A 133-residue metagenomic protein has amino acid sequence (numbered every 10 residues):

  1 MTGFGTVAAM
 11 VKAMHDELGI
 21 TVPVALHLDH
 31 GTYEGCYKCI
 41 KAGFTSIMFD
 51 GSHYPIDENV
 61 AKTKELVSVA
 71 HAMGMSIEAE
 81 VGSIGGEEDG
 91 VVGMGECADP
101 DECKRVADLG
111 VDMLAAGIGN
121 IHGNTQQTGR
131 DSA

Functional and structural regions predicted by a protein language model:
M1-T21, H30-A133: Alpha/beta enzyme core
